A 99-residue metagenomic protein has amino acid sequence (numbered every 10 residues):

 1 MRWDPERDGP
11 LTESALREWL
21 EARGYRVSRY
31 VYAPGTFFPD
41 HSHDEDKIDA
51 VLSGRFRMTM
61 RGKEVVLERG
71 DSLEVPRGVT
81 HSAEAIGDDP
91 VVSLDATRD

Functional and structural regions predicted by a protein language model:
M1-R29: A short, N-terminal "cap"/entry segment at the start of jelly-roll beta-barrel domains of the cupin/DSBH fold
R17-W19, F37-H43, E84-I86: Short histidine-centered beta-strand/loop micro-motifs that create catalytic or ligand/metal-coordination sites
R26-H43, R77: Conserved short histidine dyad/triad with adjacent acidic residue
Y32, H43-M58: Short, conserved beta-strand element in jelly-roll/cupin
R55-R57, E64, T80, P90: Structural motif
R61-R77: Short acidic-glycine-tyrosine-enriched beta hairpin
R77-D99: Ligand-binding loop in jelly-roll beta-barrel domains
